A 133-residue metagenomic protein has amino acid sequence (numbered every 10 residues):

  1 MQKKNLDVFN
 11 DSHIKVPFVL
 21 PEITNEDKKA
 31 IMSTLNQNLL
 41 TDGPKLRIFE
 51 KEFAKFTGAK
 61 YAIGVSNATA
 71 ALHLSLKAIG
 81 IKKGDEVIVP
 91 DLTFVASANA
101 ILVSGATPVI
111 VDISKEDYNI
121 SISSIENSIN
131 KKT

Functional and structural regions predicted by a protein language model:
M1-A78, K82, V103-S104, S121: Conserved PLP-binding active-site segment in aminotransferase class I/II-type PLP enzymes
K77-T133: PLP-dependent aminotransferase-like
